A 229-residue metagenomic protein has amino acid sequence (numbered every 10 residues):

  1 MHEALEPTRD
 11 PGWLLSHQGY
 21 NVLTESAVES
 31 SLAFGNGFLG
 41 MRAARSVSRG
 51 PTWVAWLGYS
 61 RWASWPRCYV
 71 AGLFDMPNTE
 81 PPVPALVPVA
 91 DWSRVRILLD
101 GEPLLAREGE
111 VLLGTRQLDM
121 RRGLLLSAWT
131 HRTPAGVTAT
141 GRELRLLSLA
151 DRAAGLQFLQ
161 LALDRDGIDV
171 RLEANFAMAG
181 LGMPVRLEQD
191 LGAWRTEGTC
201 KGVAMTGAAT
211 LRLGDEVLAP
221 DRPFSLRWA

Functional and structural regions predicted by a protein language model:
H2-A229: Beta-sandwich/jelly-roll carbohydrate-recognition scaffolds of carbohydrate-active enzymes
